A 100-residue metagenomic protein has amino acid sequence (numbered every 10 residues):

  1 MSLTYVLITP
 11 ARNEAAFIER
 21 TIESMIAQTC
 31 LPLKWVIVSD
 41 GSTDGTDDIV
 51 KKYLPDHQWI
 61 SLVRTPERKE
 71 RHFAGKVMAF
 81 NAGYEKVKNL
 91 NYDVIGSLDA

Functional and structural regions predicted by a protein language model:
M1-A27: N-proximal low-complexity "stem/linker" segments adjacent to membrane-targeting elements
T4-Y5, P32, Y92: Local beta-strand N-terminus motif with an aromatic residue
V6-P10, V36-I37, G96: Short hydrophobic beta-strand elements that form part of the catalytic alpha/beta core underpinning NDP-sugar/donor
I26-K69: Acidic donor-binding segment of Leloir-type glycosyltransferases
E67-V87: Glycine-rich, basic loop-to-helix element that forms the pyrophosphate-binding segment of sugar-nucleotide handling
Y92-A100: Short beta-strand-to-loop acidic/aromatic patch adjacent to the donor-nucleotide binding site
